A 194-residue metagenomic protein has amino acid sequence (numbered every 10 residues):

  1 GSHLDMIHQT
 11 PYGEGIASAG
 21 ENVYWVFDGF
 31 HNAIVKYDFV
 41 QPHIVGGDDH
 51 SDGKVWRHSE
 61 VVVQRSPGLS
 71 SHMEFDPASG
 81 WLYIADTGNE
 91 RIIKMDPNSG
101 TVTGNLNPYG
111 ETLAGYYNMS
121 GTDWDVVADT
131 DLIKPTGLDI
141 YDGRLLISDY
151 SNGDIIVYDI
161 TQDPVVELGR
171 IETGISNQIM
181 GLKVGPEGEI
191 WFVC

Functional and structural regions predicted by a protein language model:
S2-H3, V55, V102, E167: Residue-level detector of beta-propeller blades
H3-V23, W56-G80, Y116-G143, G174-E189: Beta-rich, blade/repeat-based domains predominating in secreted/periplasmic proteins but also intracellular
V23-F27, W81-I84, I93, R144-S148 (+2 more regions): Conserved beta-propeller blade signature
D28-H31, F39, A78, D86-G88 (+4 more regions): Short loop/turn segments immediately following the C-termini of beta-strands
Y37-D49, M95-L113, V157-V165: Short loop/turn segments immediately following beta-strands, especially the blade-tip and inter-blade linker loops
T136-D139, Y150-I156: Glycine/small-residue-rich hydrophobic helix-like segments
I156-V193: C-terminal closing repeat unit and adjoining cap/tail of repeat-based domains
